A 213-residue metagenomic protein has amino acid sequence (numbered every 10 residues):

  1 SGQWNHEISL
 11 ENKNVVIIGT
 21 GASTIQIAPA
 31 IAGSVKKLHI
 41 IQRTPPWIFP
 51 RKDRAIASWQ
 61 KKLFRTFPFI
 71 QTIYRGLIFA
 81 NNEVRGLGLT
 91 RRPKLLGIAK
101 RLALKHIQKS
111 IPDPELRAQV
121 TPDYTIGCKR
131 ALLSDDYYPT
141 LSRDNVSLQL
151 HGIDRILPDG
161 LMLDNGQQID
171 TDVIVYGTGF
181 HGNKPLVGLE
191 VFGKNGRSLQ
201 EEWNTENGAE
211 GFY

Functional and structural regions predicted by a protein language model:
S1-E115, V146-S147, I169, S198: Rossmann-like dinucleotide-binding core of oxidoreductases
Q3-E7, D123-T125, T140, D144-D164: A conserved short coil-to-beta-strand element within the FAD-binding core of flavoproteins
H6-E7, W47-P50, G127-K129, R155-L157 (+1 more regions): Flexible loop/turn segments at secondary-structure boundaries
L116-C128, L132: Helix-loop-beta segment of a Rossmann-like dinucleotide-binding subdomain
A131-D136, H151: FAD/FMN-dependent oxidoreductases across multiple families
Q149-Y176, K184, S198-E201: Flexible, glycine/threonine-enriched loop-and-boundary segments that flank and lead into catalytic domains of large
V173, G177-Y213: Glycine/threonine-rich phosphate-binding loop and adjacent beta-strand/alpha-helix elements that clamp
